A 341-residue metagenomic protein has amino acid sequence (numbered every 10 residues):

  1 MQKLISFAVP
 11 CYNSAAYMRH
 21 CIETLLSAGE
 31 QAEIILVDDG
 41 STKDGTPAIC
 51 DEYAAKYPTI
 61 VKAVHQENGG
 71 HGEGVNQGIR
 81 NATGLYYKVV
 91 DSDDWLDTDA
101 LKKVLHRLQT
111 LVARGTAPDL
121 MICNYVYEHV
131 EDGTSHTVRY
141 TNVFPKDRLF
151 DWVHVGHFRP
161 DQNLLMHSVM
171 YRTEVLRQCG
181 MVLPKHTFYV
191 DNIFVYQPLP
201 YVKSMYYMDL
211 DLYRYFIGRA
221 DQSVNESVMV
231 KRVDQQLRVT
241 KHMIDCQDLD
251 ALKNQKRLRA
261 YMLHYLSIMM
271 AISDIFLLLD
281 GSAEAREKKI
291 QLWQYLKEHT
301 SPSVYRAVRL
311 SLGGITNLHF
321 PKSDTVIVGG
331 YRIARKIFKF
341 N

Functional and structural regions predicted by a protein language model:
M1-T24: N-proximal low-complexity "stem/linker" segments adjacent to membrane-targeting elements
E23-A32: Short, acidic, metal-binding catalytic loop of nucleotide-sugar glycosyltransferases
T24, D38-A48: A conserved acidic beta->alpha catalytic loop
Q31-S41, K62-E67, D91-S92: Short beta-strand/loop segment that forms part of the nucleotide-sugar
Q66-A82: Glycine-rich, basic loop-to-helix element that forms the pyrophosphate-binding segment of sugar-nucleotide handling
H71, D94-M205, Y213, I217-M229: Donor-binding/catalytic cores of nucleotide-activated saccharide and glycerol-phosphate transferases/polymerases
Y87: Short aromatic/hydrophobic "clamp" motif used to bind/position activated sugar donors
L278-N341: Membrane-interface aromatic/basic loop that binds lipid-linked glycans or pyrophosphate carriers, typified by
